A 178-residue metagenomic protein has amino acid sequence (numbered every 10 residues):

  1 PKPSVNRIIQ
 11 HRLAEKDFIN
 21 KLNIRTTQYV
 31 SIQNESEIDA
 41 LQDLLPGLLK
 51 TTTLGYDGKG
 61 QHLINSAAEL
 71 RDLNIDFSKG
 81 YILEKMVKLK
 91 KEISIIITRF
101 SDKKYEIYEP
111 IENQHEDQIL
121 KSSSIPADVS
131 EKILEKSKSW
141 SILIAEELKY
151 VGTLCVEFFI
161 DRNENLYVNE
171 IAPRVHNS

Functional and structural regions predicted by a protein language model:
P1, Q28-S31, L49-T51, L83-K85 (+1 more regions): General beta-strand structural signal in soluble alpha/beta enzymes
P1-L44, L54-G55: Conserved N-proximal alpha/beta basic substrate-recognition cap immediately N-terminal to, or forming the N-lobe
F18-I24, K50-G58, H115-I125: Acidic/polar active-site rim loop that often engages polyanionic ligands
L41-L44, D161-Y167: A short, glycine/Asx- and small/polar-enriched loop/turn that sits immediately N-terminal to a beta-strand
G47, E106, L154, L166-E170: Protein kinase-like catalytic core scaffold
T52-L54, T98, R174: Short glycine-rich anion-binding loops that position phosphate/pyrophosphate groups of nucleotides and phosphorylated
I64-V156, I160-R162: Internal nucleotide-binding/catalytic subdomain
A172-S178: Glycine-rich phosphate/pyrophosphate-binding beta-alpha loops
